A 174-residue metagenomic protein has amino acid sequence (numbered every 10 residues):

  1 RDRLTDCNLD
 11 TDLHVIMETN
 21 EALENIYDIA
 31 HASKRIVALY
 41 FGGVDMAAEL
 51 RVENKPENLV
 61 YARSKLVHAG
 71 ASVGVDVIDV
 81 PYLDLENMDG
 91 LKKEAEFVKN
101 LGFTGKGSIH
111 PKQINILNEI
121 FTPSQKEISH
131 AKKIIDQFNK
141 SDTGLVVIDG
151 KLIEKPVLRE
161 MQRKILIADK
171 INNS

Functional and structural regions predicted by a protein language model:
R1-S174: Expand to "…catalyze enediolate/carbanion chemistry for C-C bond making/breaking, isomerization, decarboxylation
